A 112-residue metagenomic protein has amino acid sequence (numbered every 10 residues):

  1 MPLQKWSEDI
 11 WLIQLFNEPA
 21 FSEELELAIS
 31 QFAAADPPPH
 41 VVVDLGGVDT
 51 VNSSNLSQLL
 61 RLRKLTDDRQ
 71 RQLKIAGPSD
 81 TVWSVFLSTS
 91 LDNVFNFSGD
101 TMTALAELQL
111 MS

Functional and structural regions predicted by a protein language model:
M1-S30, L45-D49: STAS-typified acidic loop motif
W11, V41, R71-L73: Conserved beta-strand core positions
I29-L56: Short, glycine-/small-residue-enriched flexible loop/hinge segments at domain edges that mediate gating
T50, I75, F97: Conserved SAM-binding loop
S57-R63: Histidine-anchored nucleotide/phosphate-binding helix
R63-S84: Mid-chain, well-packed structural core segment of small domains
N96-S112: A charged, well-structured terminal subsegment
